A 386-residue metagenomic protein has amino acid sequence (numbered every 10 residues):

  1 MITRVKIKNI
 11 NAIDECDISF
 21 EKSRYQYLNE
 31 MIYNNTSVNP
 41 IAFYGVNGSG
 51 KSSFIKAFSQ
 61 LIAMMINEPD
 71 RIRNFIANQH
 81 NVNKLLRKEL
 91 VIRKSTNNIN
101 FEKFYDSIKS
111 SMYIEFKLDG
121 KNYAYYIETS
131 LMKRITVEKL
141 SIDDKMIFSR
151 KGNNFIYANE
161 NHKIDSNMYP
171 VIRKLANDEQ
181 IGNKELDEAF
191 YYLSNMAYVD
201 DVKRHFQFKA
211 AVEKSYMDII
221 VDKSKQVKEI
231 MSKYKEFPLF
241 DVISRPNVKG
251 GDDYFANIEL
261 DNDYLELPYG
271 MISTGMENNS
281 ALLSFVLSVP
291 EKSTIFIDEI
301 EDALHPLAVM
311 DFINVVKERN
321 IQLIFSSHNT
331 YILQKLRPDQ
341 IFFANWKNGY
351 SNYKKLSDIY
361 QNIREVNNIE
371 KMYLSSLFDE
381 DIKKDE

Functional and structural regions predicted by a protein language model:
M1-I66, E259-E386: Switch/communication elements of ASCE P-loop NTPase nucleotide-binding domains
R4-N11, E15-S19, M65-F285, P290 (+2 more regions): Phosphate-coordinating catalytic segments in nucleotide- and nucleic-acid-processing enzymes
